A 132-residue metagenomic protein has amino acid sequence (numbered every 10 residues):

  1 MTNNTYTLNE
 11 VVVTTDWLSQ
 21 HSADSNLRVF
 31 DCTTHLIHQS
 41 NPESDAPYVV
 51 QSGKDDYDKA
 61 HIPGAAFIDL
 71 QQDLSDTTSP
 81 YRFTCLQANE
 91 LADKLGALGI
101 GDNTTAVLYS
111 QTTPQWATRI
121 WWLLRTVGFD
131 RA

Functional and structural regions predicted by a protein language model:
M1-A132: Cytosolic catalytic domains that perform sulfur/thiol-centered chemistry
